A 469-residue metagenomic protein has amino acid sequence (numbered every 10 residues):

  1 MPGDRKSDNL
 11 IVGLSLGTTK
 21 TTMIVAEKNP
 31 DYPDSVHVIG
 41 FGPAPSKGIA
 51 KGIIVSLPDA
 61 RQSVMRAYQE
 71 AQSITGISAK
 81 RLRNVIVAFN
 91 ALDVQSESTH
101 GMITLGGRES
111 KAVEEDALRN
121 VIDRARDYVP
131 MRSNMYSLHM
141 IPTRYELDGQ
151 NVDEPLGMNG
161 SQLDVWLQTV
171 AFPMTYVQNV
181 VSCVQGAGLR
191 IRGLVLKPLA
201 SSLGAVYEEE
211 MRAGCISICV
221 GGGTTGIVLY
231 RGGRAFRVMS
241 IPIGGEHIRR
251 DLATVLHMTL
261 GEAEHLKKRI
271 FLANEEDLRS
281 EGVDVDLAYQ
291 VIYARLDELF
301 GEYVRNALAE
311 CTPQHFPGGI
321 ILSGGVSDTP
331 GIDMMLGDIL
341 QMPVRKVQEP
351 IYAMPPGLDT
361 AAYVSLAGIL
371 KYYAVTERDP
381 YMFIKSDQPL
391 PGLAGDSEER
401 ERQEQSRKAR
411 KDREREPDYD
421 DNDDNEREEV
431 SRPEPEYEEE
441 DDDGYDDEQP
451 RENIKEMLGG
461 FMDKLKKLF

Functional and structural regions predicted by a protein language model:
M1-K20, I24-N84, F89-G214, A288 (+1 more regions): Nucleotide/phosphate-binding catalytic cleft detector across ATP-hydrolyzing and phosphate-transferring enzymes
M1-V12, H37-F41, I77-L82, S240 (+2 more regions): C-terminal region/appendage detector
G13-L14, M23, V87, V184 (+5 more regions): Residue-level signature of catalytic and energy-coupling elements of molecular machines, predominantly ATP/GTP-dependent
L14-K20, N90, E209, S217-T224 (+3 more regions): A short acidic Gly-Thr/Ser loop motif
V25-A26, T99-H100, L229-R231, D333-M335: Short amphipathic alpha-helical segments
A26, A88, K197, Y230 (+2 more regions): Generic beta-strand/beta-sheet core signal
I49, D116-N120, P173-A187, G193-L194 (+1 more regions): Glycine-rich phosphate-binding loop plus the immediately following alpha-helix
Q162-L163, R231-A235, T312-G318: Short, surface-exposed connector motifs at secondary-structure boundaries
